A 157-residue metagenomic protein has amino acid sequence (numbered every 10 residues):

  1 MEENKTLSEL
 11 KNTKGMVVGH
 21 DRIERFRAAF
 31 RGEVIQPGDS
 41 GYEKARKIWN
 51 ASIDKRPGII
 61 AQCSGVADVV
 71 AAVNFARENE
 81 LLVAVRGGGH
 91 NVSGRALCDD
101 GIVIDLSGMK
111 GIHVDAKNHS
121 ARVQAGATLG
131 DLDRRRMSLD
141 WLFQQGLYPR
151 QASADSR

Functional and structural regions predicted by a protein language model:
M1-R157: N-terminal accessory segments
